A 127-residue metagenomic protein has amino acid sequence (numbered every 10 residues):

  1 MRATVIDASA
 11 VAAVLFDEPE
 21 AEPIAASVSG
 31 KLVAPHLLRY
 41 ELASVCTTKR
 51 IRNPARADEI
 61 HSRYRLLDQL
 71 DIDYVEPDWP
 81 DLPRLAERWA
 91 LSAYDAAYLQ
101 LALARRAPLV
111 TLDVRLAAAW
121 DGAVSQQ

Functional and structural regions predicted by a protein language model:
M1-L37, R52-H61, R115: Short, well-structured N-terminal submotif of metal-dependent ribonuclease cores
A3, P35, L99-Q127: Acidic, PIN/NYN-like endoribonuclease modules and their adjacent C-terminal/linker elements
L15-F16, V28, C46, A86 (+1 more regions): Short, flexible helix/strand-to-coil boundary loops that buttress conserved ligand/catalytic motifs in alpha/beta
E41-L70: Active-site-proximal, substrate-binding regions of enzyme catalytic domains and RNA-binding/basic surfaces
L70-R115: Active-site neighborhoods of divalent-metal-dependent phosphate/nucleic-acid chemistry enzymes
